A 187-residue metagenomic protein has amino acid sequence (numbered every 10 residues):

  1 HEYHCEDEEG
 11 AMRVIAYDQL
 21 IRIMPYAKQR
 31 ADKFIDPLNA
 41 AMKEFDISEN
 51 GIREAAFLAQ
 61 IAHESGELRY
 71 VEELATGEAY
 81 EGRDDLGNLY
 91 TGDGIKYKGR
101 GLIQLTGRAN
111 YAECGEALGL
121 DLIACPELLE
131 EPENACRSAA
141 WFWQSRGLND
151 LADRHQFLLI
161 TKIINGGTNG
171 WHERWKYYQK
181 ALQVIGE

Functional and structural regions predicted by a protein language model:
H1-A11: Short, Lys/Arg-enriched N-terminal segments with co-localized hydrophobic residues within the first ~10-30 amino acids
C5, G166-E187: Low-complexity, Gly/Ser/Thr/Pro-rich intrinsically disordered linker/tail segments
G10-K33, P37, F57-F142: Peptidoglycan-targeting cell-wall enzymes and recognition modules
V14, N50-A59, R154-T161: Alpha-helical scaffolds flanking conserved acidic
N39, L58-I61, A140, T161 (+2 more regions): Non-transmembrane alpha-helical segments in soluble domains of secreted/periplasmic/extracellular proteins
A41-I52: Helix-loop segments that flank and shape redox-cofactor active sites
I61-E64, A152-W171: Acidic helix/loop microenvironments that form the catalytic cleft of cell-wall polysaccharide enzymes
N134-C136, S145-A152: Proteins synthesized as precursors that undergo proteolytic processing into mature forms
